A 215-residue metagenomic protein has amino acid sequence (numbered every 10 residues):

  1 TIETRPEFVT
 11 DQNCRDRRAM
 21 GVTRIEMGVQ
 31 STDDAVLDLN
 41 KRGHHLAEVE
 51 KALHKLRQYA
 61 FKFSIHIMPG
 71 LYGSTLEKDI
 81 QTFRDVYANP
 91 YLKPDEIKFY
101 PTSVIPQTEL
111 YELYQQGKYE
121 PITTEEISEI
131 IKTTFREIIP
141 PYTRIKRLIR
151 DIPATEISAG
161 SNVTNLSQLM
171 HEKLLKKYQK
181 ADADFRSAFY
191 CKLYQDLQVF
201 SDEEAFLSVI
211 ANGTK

Functional and structural regions predicted by a protein language model:
T1-E129: Conserved non-cysteine loop/helix-boundary elements of the Radical SAM core domain that shape
Y111, K118-F135, I149-H171: Polar, glycine-rich mid-to-C-terminal structural blocks that act as macromolecule-binding/assembly scaffolds
A154-K215: Radical SAM enzyme core and accessory elements
